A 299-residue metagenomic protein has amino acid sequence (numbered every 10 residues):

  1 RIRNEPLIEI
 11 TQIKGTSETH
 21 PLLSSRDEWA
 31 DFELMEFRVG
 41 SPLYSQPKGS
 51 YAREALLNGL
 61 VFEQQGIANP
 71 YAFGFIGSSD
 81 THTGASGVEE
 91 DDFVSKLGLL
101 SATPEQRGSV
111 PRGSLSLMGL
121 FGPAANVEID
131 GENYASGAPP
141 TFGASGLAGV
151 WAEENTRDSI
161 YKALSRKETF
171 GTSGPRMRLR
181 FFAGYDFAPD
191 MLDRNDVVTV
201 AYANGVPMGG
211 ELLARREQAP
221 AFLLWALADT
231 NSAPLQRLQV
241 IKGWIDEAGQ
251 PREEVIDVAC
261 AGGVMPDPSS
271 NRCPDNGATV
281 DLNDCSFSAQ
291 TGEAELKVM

Functional and structural regions predicted by a protein language model:
I2-M299: C-terminal functional module detector
